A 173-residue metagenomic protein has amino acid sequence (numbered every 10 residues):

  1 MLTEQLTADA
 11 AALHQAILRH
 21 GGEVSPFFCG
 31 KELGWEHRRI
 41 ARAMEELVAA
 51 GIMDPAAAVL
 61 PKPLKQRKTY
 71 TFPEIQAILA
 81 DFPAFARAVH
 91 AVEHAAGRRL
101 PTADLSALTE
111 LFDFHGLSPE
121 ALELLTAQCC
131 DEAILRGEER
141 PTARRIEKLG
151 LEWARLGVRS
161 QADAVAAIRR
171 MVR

Functional and structural regions predicted by a protein language model:
L2-A10, S25, A57-A80: Short, cationic-aromatic polyanion-contact patches
L6-H14, F85, D104-L105: Short, leucine-enriched amphipathic alpha-helices that occur as contiguous helical runs
L18-G21, A43, R136: Short helix-capping/hinge SLiMs at alpha-helix to coil transitions
H20-E32: Short acidic, hydrophobic short linear motifs in intrinsically disordered regions
G34-A49: Short amphipathic alpha-helical interaction segments
V48-A58: A short, conserved structural fragment
R67-E120, R173: Long, charged low-complexity interaction segments
E110, H115-R173: Short, cationic/aromatic linear interface patches that serve as DNA/RNA-contacting surfaces or protein-partner docking
